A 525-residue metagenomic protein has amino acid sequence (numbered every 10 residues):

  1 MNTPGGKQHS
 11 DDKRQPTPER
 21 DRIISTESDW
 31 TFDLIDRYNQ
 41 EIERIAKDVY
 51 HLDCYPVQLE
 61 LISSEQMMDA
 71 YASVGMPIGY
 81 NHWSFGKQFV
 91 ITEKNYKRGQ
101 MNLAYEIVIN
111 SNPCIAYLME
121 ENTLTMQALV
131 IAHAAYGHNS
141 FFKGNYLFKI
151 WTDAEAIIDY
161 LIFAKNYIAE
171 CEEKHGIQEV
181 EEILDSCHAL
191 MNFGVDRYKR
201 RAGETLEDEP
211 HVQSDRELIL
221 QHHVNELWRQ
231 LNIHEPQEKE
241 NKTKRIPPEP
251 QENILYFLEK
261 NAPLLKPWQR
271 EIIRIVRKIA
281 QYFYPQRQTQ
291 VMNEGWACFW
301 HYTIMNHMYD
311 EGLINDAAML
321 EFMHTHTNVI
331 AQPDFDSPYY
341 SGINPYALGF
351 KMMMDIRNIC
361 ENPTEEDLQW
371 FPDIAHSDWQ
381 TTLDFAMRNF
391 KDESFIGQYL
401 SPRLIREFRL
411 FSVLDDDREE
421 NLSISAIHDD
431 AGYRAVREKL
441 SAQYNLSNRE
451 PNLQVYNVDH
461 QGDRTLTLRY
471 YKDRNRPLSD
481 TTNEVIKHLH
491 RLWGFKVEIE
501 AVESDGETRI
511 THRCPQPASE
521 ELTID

Functional and structural regions predicted by a protein language model:
E19-R22, D33-C114, Q230-L265, E503-D505 (+1 more regions): Auxiliary, metal-adjacent structural segments of Zn-dependent hydrolase domains
E27-I35, L118-E121, I150-D153, D159 (+7 more regions): Fold-level signature of zinc-dependent metallopeptidase catalytic domains
W83-N110, K165-I219: N-terminal accessory alpha/beta regions
C114, E121, T125, F141 (+1 more regions): Non-catalytic terminal regions of proteins
C114-V130, Q286-T289: Short pre-active-site segment immediately N-terminal to the catalytic Zn-binding motif
I131-S140: Active-site His/Glu-centered metal-binding helix of metallohydrolases
F141-G203, E294-G312, H324-F335: Post-HExxH zinc-binding segment in Zn-dependent metallohydrolases
K242-S341, P345, F350: Long, internal scaffold/assembly segments composed of regular secondary structure
